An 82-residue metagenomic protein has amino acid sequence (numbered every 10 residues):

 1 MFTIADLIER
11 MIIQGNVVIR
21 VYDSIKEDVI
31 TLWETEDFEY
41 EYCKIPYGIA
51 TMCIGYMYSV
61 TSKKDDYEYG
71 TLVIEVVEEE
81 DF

Functional and structural regions predicted by a protein language model:
A5-I25: N-terminal acidic leader/helix
R20-F82: Acidic, low-complexity, intrinsically disordered interaction modules
